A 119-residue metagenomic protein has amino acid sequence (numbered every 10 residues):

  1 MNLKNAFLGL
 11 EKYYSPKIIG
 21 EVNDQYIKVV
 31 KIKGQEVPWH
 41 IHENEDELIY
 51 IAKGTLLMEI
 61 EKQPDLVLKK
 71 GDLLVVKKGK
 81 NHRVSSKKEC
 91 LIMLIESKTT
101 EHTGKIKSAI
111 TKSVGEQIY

Functional and structural regions predicted by a protein language model:
M1-K28, K107-Y119: A short, N-terminal "cap"/entry segment at the start of jelly-roll beta-barrel domains of the cupin/DSBH fold
N23, A52, K69-K70, K88: A cytosolic small-molecule/anion-sensing beta-strand core signal
Y26-E43: Conserved short histidine dyad/triad with adjacent acidic residue
Q35, N44-L57, E61-K62: Glycine- and acidic-residue-biased ligand/ion/polar-headgroup-sensing regions
I41-N44, S86-K88: Short glycine/proline-enriched turns and hinge-like loops at secondary-structure junctions
K62-G79: Short acidic-glycine-tyrosine-enriched beta hairpin
K78-I106: Ligand-binding loop in jelly-roll beta-barrel domains
